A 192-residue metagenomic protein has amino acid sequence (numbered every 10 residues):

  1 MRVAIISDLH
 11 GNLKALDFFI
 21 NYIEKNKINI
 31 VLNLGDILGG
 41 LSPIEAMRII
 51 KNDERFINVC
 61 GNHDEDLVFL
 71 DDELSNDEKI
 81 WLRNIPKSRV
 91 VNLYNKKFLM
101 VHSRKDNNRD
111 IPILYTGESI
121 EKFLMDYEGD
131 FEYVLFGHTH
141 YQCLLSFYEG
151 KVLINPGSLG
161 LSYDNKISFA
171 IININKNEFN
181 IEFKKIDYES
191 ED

Functional and structural regions predicted by a protein language model:
M1-A4, V90-L99, F147-V152, K176-I181: Beta-strand-turn-beta hairpins that frame and shape the catalytic cleft of phosphate-ester-processing enzymes
R2-N92: Core catalytic region of metal-dependent phosphoesterases/phosphodiesterases, especially metallo-beta-lactamase-like
D8, S103, S158: Glycine-rich His-Gly loop
H10-A15, L38-S42, D64-V68, D106-N108 (+2 more regions): Active-site environment of divalent metal-dependent phosphoester hydrolases
K27, D77-L144: His/acidic metal-ligating clusters that form di-metal
D72-N76, M125-E128, G150-S158: Short Pro/Gly-enriched beta-strand edge/turn motifs at strand-loop
L145-D192: Acidic, His/Gly-rich catalytic cores of divalent-metal-dependent hydrolytic chemistry
